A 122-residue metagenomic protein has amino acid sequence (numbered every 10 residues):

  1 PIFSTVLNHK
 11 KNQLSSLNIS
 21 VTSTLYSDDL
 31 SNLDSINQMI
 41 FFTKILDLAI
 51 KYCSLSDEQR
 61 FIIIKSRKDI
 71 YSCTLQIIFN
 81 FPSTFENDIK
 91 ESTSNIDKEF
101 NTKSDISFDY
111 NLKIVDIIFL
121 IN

Functional and structural regions predicted by a protein language model:
P1-L17: Short beta-to-alpha transition helix within the HATPase_c
Q13, I63-K65, D105-S107: Short, surface-exposed charged micro-motifs
I19-L25: Conserved transmitter core of two-component histidine kinases
D28-N32: A short, conserved loop immediately preceding a beta-strand within the C-terminal catalytic
D34-I64: Conserved ATP-binding N-box helix of the HATPase_c
I62, S66-I77, F81-S83, Y110-I114: Short beta-strand-loop-beta element adjacent to the nucleotide/active-site pocket used for signaling
F85-I118: ATP phosphate-binding glycine-rich loop and adjacent ATP-lid/helix-beta elements within ATP-binding kinase/ATPase
